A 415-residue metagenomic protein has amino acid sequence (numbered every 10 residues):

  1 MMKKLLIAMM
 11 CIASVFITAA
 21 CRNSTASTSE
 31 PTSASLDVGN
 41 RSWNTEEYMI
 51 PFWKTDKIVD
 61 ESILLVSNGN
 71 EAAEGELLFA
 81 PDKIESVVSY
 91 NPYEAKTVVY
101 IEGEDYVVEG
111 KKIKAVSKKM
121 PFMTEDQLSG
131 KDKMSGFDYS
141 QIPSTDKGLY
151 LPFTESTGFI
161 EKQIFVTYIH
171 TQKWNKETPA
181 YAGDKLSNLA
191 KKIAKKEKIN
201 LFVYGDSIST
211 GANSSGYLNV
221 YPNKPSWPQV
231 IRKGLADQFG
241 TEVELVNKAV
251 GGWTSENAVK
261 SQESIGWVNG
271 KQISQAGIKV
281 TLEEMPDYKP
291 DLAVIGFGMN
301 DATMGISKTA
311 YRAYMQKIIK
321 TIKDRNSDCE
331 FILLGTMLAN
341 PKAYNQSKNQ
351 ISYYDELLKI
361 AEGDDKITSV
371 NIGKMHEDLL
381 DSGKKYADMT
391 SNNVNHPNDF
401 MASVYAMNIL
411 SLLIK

Functional and structural regions predicted by a protein language model:
M1-L5: Positively charged n-region of N-terminal signal peptides that target proteins for export
A8-F16: Bacterial N-terminal signal peptides
I17-A34: Sec-dependent signal peptide cleavage junction
S33, Q172-A249, T281-D287: Serine-esterase "nucleophile elbow" of acetyl-processing enzymes
A34-K176: Extended beta-strand solenoid/passenger and fiber regions
F202-Y204, T210-Y217, V250-R312, L338-A339: Oxyanion-hole/transition-state-stabilizing segment in secreted/luminal serine hydrolases and related acyltransferases
G296-T303, T321-Y353: Active-site segments of SGNH/GDSL-like serine hydrolases that catalyze O-acetyl group transfer/hydrolysis on lipids
T336-K415: Catalytic His-Asp segment of secreted/periplasmic serine-dependent ester chemistry enzymes
